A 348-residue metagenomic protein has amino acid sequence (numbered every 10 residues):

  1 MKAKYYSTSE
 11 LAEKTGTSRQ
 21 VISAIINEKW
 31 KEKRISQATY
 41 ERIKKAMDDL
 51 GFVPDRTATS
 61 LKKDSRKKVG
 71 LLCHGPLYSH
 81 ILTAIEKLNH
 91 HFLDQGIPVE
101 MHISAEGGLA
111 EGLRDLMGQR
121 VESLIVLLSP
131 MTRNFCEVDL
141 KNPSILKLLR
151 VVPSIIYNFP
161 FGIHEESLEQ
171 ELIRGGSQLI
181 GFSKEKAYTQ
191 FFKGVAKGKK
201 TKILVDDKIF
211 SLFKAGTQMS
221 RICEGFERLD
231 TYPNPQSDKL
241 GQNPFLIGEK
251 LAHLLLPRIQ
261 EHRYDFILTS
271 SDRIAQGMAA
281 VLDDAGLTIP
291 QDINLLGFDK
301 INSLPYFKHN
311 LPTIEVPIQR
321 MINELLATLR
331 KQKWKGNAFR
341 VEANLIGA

Functional and structural regions predicted by a protein language model:
M1-D64: N-terminal helix-turn-helix DNA-binding module of bacterial transcription factors
K2-A3, D64-K193: Alpha-helical recognition/docking segments in bacterial nutrient-uptake and carbohydrate-utilization systems
L50, Q119, V195-K199, R258-R263 (+1 more regions): Glycine-rich phosphate-binding loop signature in dinucleotide/nucleotide-binding domains
G70-L71, V121-P130, I155-Y157, K202-D207 (+4 more regions): Periplasmic-binding protein-like
F92-S104, K202-L204, M219-E249: Short beta-strand elements in bilobed, periplasmic/extracellular small-molecule ligand-binding domains
N158-I163, K208, F298-N302: Short, polar loop motifs at secondary-structure junctions
E169, I173-A187, F245-A348: Flexible loop/turn connectors
R174-P235, D265, N337-A348: An alpha-beta-alpha
